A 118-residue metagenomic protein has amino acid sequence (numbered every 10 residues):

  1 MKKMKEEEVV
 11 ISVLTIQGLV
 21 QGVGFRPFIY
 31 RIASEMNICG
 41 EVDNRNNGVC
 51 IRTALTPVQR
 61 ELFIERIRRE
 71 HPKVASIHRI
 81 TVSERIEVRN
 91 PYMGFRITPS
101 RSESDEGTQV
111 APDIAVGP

Functional and structural regions predicted by a protein language model:
M1-P118: Intrinsically disordered, low-complexity, mixed-charge
